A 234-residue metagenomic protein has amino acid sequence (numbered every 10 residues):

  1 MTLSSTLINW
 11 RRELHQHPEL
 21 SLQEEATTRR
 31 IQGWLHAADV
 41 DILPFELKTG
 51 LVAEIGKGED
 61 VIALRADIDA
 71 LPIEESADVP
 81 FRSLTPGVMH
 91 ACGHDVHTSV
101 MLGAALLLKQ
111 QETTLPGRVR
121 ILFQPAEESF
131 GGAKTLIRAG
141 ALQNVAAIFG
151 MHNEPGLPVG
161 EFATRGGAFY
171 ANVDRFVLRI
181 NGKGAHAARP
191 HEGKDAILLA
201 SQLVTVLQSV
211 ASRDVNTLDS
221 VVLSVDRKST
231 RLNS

Functional and structural regions predicted by a protein language model:
M1-H90, D95, S99, G103-L115: Acidic/His- and Gly-rich active-site-bordering loop/insert found across diverse amide/peptide-bond hydrolases
L51-V52, L71-I73, V79-M89, V96 (+2 more regions): Histidine/acidic-residue-rich, glycine-tolerant segments that coordinate divalent metal ions
